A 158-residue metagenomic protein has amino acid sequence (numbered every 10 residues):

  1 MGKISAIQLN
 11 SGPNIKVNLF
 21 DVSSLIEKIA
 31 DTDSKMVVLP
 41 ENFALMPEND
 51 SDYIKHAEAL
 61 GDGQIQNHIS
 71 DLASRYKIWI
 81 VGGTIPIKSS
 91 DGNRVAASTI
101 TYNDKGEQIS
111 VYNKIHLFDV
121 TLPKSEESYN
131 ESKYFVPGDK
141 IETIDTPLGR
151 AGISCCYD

Functional and structural regions predicted by a protein language model:
M1-S5: Extreme N-terminal starter segment of soluble prokaryotic enzymes
Q8-P13: Short polar catalytic/cofactor-binding loops
I15, S23-K105, V120: Cys-nucleophile CN-hydrolase/nitrilase-fold catalytic domain and related Cys-dependent amidase chemistry that acts on
S90-D158: Active-site catalytic loop in hydrolytic enzyme cores
